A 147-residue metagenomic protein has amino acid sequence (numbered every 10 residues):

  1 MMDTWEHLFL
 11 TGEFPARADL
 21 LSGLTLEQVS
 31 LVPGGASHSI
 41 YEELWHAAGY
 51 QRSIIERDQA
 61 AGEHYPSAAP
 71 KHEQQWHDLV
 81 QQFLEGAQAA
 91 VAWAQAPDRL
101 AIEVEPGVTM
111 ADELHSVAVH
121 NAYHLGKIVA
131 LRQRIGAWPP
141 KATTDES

Functional and structural regions predicted by a protein language model:
M2, E6-L21, L26-A68, E105-S147: Short, contiguous alpha-helical
K71-E105, D112-V119: Acidic/histidine-rich alpha-helical segments that form the ligand environment of transition-metal centers
